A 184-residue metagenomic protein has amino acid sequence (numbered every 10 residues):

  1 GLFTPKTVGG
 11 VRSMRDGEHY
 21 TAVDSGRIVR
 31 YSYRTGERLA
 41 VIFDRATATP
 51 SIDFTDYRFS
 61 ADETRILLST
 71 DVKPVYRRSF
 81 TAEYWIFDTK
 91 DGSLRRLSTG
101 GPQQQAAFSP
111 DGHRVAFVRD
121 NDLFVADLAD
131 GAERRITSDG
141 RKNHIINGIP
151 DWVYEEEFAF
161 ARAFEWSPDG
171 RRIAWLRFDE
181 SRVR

Functional and structural regions predicted by a protein language model:
G1-R184: Beta-propeller folds
